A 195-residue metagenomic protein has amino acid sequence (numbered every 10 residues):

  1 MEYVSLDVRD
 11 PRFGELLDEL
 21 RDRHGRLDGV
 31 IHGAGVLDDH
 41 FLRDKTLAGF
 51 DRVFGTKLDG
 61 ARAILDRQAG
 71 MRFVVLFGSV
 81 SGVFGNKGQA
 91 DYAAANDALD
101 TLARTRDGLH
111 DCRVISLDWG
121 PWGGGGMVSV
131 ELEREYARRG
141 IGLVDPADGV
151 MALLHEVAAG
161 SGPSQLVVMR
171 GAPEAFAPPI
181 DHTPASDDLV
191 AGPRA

Functional and structural regions predicted by a protein language model:
M1-A195: 4′-phosphopantetheine-dependent carrier domains
